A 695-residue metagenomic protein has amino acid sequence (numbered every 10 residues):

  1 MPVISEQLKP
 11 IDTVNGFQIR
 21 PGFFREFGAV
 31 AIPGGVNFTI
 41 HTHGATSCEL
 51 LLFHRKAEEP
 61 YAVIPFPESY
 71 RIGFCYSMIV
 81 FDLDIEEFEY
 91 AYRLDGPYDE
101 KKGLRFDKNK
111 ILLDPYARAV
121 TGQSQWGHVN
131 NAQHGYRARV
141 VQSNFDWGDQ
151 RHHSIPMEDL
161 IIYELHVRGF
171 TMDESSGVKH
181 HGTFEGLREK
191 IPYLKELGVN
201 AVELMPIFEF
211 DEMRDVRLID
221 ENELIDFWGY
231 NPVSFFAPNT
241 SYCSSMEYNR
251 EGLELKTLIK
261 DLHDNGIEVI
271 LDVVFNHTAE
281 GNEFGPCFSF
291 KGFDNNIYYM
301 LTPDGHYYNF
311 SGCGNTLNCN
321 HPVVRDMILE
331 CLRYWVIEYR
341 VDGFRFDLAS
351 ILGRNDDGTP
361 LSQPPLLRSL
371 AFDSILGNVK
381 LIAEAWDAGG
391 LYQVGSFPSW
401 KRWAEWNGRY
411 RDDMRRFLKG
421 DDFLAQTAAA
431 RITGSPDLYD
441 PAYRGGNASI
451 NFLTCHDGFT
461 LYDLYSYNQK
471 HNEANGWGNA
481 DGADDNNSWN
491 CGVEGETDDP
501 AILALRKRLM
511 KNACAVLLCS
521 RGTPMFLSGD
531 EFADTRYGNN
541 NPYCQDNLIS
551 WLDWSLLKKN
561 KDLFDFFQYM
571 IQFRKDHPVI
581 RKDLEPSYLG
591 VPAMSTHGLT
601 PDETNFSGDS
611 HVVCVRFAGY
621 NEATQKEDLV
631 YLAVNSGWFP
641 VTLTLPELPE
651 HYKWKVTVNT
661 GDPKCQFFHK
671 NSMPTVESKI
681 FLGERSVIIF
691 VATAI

Functional and structural regions predicted by a protein language model:
M1-Y163, R168, E189, L194 (+4 more regions): Carbohydrate-interacting/catalytic domains
L50-L51, K101-F106, E174-V178, P206 (+6 more regions): Short, solvent-exposed loop/turn and secondary-structure capping segments
Y90, L94-D149, E212-P232, G285-H306 (+1 more regions): Core domains of carbohydrate- and sulfate-ester-processing enzymes
V120, R340, D356, L361-S528 (+6 more regions): Conserved alpha/beta catalytic core and glycan-binding cleft of carbohydrate-active enzymes
I161-Y163, V202, V269-L271, F344 (+2 more regions): Hydrophobic faces of well-ordered beta-strands that scaffold small-molecule active sites in alpha/beta enzyme cores
H166-E185, E189-V341, L348-F372, L438: Substrate-binding/active-site clefts of carbohydrate-active enzymes
E174-R188, Y467-N472, C665-V676: Short, polar loop/linker segments at the starts of domains and inter-domain junctions
M205-E212, V273-N282, L348-G353, A383-G389 (+2 more regions): Short, solvent-exposed turn/loop segments enriched in Gly/Ser/Thr/Pro and often Arg
